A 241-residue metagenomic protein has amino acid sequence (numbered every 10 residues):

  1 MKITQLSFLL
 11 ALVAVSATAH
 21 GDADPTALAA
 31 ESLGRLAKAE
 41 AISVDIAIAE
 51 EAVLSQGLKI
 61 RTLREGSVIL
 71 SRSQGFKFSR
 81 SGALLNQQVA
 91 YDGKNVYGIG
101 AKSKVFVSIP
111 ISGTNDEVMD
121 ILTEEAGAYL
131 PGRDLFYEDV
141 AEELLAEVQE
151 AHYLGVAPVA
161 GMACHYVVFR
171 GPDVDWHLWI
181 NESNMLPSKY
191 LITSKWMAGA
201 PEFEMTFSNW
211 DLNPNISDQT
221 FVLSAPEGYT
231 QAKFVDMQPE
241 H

Functional and structural regions predicted by a protein language model:
M1-S7: Bacterial N-terminal signal peptides that target proteins for export
A14-T18: N-terminal signal peptide c-region/cleavage motif recognized by signal peptidases
H20-L28, A37, I99-A163, F169 (+3 more regions): Flexible, processing/modification-adjacent segments and terminal tails in exported/periplasmic/extracellular proteins
A23-T26, A47-A49, G82, Y97-G98 (+2 more regions): Gly/Pro-enriched, hydrophobic low-complexity segments that function as extracytoplasmic propeptides/linkers
D24-V105: N-terminal mature ectodomain segment of secretory-pathway/periplasmic proteins
R72, N115-T123, S188, D211-S217: Short, surface-exposed linear segments at secondary-structure transitions and domain or protein termini
Q87-Y91, G100, S108-I111, V118-D120 (+2 more regions): A short, polar/proline- and glycine-enriched secondary-structure boundary/capping micro-motif
